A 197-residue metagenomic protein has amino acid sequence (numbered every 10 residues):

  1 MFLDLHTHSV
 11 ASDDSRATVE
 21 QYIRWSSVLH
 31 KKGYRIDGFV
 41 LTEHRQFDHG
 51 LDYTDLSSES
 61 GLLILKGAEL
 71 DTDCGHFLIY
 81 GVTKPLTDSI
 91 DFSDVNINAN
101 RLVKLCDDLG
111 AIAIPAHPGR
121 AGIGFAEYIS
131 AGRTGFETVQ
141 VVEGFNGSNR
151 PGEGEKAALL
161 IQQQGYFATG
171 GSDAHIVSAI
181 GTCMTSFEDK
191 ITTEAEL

Functional and structural regions predicted by a protein language model:
M1-C74, N96, S178: An N-terminally biased module of ancient metal coordination in phosphate/nucleic-acid-related enzymes
H6, E43, I64, I79 (+3 more regions): Divalent metal-coordination and catalytic microenvironments
S9-D13, G50, P85-T182: Domain-core and long-helix interface of multi-subunit machines
S57-E59, G81-P85, A131-T134, T185-D189: Short, hinge-like loop/turn segments at secondary-structure boundaries
G61-G67, V139-Q140, M184-E188: Active-site regions of enzymes building and remodeling cell-envelope glycoconjugates
E69-D91: A basic- and aromatic-enriched beta-loop-alpha substructure that forms the phosphate/nucleotide- and DNA/RNA-contacting
D73-F77, G152, A179-G181, E196-L197: Short, charged, surface-exposed secondary-structure boundary motifs
A174-L197: Binuclear metal-dependent phosphoesterase catalytic core
